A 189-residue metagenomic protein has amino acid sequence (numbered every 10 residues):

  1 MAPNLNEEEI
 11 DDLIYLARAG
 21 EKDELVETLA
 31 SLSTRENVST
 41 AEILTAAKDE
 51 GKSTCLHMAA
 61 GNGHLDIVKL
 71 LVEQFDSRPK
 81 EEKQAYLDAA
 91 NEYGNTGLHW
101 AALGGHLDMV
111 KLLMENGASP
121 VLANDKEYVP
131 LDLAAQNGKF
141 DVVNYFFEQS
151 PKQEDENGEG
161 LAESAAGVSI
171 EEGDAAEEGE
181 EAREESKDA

Functional and structural regions predicted by a protein language model:
M1-Y15, A135-A189: Ankyrin-repeat-protein effector appendages
I10-R18, V26, H57: Amphipathic alpha-helical repeat scaffolds
E24, D66-I67, D108-M109, D141-V142: Conserved ankyrin/ankyrin-like repeat signature
L29-I43, K69-Y86, K111-S119, Y145-K152: Ankyrin repeat domain, specifically the short helix-to-loop turn at the C-terminus of the second helix of each repeat
K48-D49, N91, N124: Ankyrin repeat boundary/linker residues
